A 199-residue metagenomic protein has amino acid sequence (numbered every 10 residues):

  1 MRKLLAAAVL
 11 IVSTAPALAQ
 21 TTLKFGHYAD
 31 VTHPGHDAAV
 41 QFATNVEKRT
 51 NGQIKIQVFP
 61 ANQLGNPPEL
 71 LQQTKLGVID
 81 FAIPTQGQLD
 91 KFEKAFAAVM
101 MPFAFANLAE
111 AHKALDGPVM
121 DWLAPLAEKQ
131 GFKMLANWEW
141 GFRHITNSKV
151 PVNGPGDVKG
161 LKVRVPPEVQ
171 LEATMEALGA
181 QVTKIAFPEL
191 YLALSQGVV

Functional and structural regions predicted by a protein language model:
M1-L4: Positively charged n-region of N-terminal signal peptides that target proteins for export
A6-T14: Hydrophobic helical h-region of N-terminal Sec-dependent signal peptides in bacterial secretory/periplasmic proteins
A15-A19: Sec/Tat signal peptide C-region and signal peptidase I cleavage site
K24-Q41, A61-G65: Extracytoplasmic "Venus flytrap"
T32-Q57, G117, Q170-A173: Short, polar/charged alpha-helical segment
Q41, R49, K55-T74, V78-F81 (+1 more regions): Extracytoplasmic small-molecule ligand-binding "clamshell" domains of the periplasmic binding protein/Venus flytrap
A43-T44, Q72-K75, D80, T85-Q181: Contiguous mixed-secondary-structure segments that line small-molecule binding/active-site clefts of soluble domains
F59-Q72, P167-Q170, T183-Q196: Short helix-initiation/N-cap motifs at beta->coil->alpha
